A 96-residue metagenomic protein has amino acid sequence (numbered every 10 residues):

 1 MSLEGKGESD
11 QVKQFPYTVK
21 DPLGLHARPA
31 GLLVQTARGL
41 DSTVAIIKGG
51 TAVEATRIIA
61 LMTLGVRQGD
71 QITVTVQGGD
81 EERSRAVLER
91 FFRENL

Functional and structural regions predicted by a protein language model:
S2-G5, V12-Q14, K20-L25: Positively charged, low-complexity intrinsically disordered leader regions
S2-G7, G31, E81, A86-V87: Long, contiguous binding/interaction regions
E8-D10, G39: A generic structural signal for short, non-catalytic loop/turn and secondary-structure boundary residues
D10-P16, Q71-T73: Intrinsic-disorder/low-complexity, polar/charged segments enriched in Ser/Thr/Lys/Arg/Asp/Glu/Gln
Y17-V19, R93-E94: Intrinsically disordered, low-complexity regions enriched in small/polar residues
T18-I59, T63-Q68, T75-V76: Compact, glycine-rich, soluble single-domain proteins
T63-L96: C-terminal structural segments of small proteins and small subunits
